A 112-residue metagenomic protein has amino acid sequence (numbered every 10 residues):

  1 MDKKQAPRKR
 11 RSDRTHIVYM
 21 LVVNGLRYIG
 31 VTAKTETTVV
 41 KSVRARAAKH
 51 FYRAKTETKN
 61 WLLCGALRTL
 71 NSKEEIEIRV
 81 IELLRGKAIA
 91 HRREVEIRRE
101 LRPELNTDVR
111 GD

Functional and structural regions predicted by a protein language model:
M1-R14, N71-D112: Boundary/linker segments flanking structured domains
M1-V39, R92: GIY-YIG nuclease catalytic motif and its immediate N-terminal context
G25, A45-A47, I89, L101: A subset of signal/propeptide-processing and intrinsically disordered low-complexity segments in secreted/extracellular
R27, N60-W61, P103: Intrinsic-disorder/low-complexity peptide segments enriched for small residues
A33-R85: Conserved short loop/helix modules at catalytic or binding sites in compact beta-alpha or helix-hairpin-helix contexts
